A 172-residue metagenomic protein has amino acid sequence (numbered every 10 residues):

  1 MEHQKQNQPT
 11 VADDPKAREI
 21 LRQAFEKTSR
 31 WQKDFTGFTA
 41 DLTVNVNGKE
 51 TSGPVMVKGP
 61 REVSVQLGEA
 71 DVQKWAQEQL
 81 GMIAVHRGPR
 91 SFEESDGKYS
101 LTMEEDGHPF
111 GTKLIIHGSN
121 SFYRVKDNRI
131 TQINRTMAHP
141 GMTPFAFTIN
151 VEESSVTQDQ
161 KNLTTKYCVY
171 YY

Functional and structural regions predicted by a protein language model:
M1-N47, L67-D71: N-terminal leader/targeting segments and the immediate start of mature chains
A24, S29, V55, V151-V156: Extended lipid/amphipathic-ligand handling interfaces
F38-L42, V55, F147, T165-Y167: One face of beta-strands
N45-K49, T102-M103: A cross-family detector of function-defining hotspots
S52-V63: Intrinsic, low-complexity terminal and presequence regions
L67-Y99: Acidic/charged, solvent-exposed loop-and-adjacent secondary-structure segments enriched in E/D, K/R, S/T, and G/P
F92-S100, T143-N150: A short, amphipathic edge element
P109-Y172: Gly/Pro-enriched, hydrophobic low-complexity segments that function as extracytoplasmic propeptides/linkers
